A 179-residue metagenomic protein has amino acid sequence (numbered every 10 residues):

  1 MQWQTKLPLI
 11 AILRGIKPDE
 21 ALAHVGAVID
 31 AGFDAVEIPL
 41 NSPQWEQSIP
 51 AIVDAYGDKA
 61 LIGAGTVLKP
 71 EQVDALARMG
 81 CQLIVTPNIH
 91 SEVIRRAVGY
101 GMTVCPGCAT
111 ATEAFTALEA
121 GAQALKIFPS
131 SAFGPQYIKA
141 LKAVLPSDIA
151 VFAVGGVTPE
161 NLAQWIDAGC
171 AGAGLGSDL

Functional and structural regions predicted by a protein language model:
M1-L83, I89, G99, E119 (+1 more regions): Conserved N-terminal beta1-alpha1 strand-loop-helix module at the mouth
P8-L13, V36-I38, I62-G65, I84-V85 (+4 more regions): Hydrophobic faces of well-ordered beta-strands that scaffold small-molecule active sites in alpha/beta enzyme cores
G32, G80, N88, G101 (+5 more regions): Conserved functional loop/turn residues at catalytic and ligand-binding sites
D34, D54, S130, A143-S147 (+3 more regions): Generic secondary-structure signature for well-ordered alpha-helical cores
L40-N41, V67, I89-S91, A109-T110 (+3 more regions): Short, ordered loop/turn segments at secondary-structure junctions
K69-M79, T112-A120, Y137, A143 (+1 more regions): Catalytic cores of alpha/beta
L83, P87-V93, I127-P135, A168-L179: Glycine-rich phosphate-binding active-site loops on the catalytic face of alpha/beta enzymes
P87-A132: Histidine/lysine/aspartate-rich catalytic loop segments that bind and position anionic ligands
